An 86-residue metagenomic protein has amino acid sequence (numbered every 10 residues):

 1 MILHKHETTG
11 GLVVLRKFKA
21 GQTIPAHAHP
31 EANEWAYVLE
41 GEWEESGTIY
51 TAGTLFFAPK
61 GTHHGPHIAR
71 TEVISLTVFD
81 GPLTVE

Functional and structural regions predicted by a protein language model:
M1-P25: A short glycine-rich, His/Asp/Glu-containing loop-to-beta-strand
E7-G10, G47, H67: Short glycine/serine/proline-enriched coil/turn segments at secondary-structure junctions
L15-F18, L39-G41, S75-T77: Short, well-ordered beta-strand segments in beta-rich or mixed alpha/beta enzyme and ligand-binding folds
A20, H29-E45, A52: Glycine- and acidic-residue-biased ligand/ion/polar-headgroup-sensing regions
T23-P25, E44, F56, K60-G65: Histidine-centered metal-chelating micro-motifs
P25-H27, E86: A generic structural signal for short coil/turn motifs at secondary-structure boundaries
A32, I49-Y50, K60-E86: Ligand-binding loop in jelly-roll beta-barrel domains
